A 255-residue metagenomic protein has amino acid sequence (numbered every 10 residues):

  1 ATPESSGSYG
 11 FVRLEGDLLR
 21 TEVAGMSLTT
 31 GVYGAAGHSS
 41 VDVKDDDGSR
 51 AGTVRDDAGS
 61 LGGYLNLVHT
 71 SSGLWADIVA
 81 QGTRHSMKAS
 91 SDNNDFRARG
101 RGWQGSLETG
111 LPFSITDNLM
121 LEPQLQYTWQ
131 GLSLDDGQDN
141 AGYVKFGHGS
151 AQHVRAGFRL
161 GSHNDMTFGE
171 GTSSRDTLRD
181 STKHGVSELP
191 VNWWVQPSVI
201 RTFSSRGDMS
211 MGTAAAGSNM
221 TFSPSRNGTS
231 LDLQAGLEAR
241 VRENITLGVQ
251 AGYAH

Functional and structural regions predicted by a protein language model:
T2-H255: Membrane translocator/pore-forming domains, dominated by Gram-negative outer-membrane beta-barrels
